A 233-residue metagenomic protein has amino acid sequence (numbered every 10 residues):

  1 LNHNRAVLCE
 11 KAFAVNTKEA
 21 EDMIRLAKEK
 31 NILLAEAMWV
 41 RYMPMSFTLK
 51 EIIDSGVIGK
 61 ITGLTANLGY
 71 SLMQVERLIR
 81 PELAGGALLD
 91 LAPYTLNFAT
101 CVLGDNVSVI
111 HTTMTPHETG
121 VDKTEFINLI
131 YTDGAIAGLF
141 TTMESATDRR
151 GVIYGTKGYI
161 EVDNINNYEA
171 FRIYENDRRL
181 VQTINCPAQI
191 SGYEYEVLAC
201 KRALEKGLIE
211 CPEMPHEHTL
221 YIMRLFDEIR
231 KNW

Functional and structural regions predicted by a protein language model:
L1-M38: Beta-strand-loop-alpha-helix segment that lines the small-molecule cofactor/substrate pocket of alpha/beta enzymes
N4, R77-L83, R178-Q182: Short glycine/proline- and charge-enriched loop/turn segments that cap or connect secondary-structure elements
A20, S46, T95-L96, T124 (+3 more regions): A general structural signal for well-ordered alpha-helical segments in protein cores
V40-T112: Predominantly a Rossmann-like dinucleotide-binding segment in NAD(P)-dependent oxidoreductases
N97-A170, P187, L198-K206: Contiguous beta-strand/loop segments that form the cofactor/metal-binding neighborhood of enzyme cores
T132, A199-W233: C-terminal helix-rich "cap/oligomerization" subdomain common to oxidoreductases
C186-L198, M214: Active-site loop of classical SDR/Rossmann-like NAD(P)-dependent oxidoreductases, centered on the catalytic Tyr-X3-Lys
